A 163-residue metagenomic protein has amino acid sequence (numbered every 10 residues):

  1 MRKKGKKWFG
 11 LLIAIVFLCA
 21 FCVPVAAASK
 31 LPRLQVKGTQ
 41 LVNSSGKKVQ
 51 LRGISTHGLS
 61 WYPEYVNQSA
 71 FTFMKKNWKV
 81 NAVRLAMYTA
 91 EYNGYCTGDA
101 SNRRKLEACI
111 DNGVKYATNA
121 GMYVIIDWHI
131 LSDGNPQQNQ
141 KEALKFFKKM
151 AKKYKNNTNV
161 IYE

Functional and structural regions predicted by a protein language model:
M1-L12: Bacterial N-terminal signal peptides that target proteins for export
L11-A20: Bacterial N-terminal signal peptides
F21-S29: Sec-dependent signal peptide cleavage junction
K30-E163: Active-site mouth of glycoside hydrolases
